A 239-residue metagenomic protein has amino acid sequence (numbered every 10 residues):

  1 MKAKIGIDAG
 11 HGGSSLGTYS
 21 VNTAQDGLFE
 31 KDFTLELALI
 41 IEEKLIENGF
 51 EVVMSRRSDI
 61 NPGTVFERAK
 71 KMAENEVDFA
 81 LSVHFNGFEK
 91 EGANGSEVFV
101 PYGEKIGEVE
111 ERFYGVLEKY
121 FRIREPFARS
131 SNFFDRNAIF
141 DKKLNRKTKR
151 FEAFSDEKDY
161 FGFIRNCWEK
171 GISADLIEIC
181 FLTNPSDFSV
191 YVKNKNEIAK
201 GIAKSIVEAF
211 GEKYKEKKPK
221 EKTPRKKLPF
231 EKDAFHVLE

Functional and structural regions predicted by a protein language model:
K2-A3, L28, D32-E239: Active-site-proximal helix/loop segments of hydrolytic enzymes
K2-G27: Short glycine-rich His-centered loop
